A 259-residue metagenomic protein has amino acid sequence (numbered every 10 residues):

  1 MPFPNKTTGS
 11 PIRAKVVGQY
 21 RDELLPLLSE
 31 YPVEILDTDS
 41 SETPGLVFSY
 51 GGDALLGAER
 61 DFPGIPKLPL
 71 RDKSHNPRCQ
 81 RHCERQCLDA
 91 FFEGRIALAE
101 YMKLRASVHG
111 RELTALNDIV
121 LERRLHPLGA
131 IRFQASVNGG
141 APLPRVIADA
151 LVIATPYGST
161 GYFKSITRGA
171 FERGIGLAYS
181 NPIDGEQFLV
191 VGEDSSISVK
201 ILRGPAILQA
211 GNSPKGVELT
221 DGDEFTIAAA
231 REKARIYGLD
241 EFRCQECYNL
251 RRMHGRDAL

Functional and structural regions predicted by a protein language model:
P2-L36: Short, charged N-terminal beta->alpha structural module
K15-R21, S49-G52, D72: Structural motif
V33-G45: Short acidic low-complexity segments
G52-A54, K73, P156-T160: Short glycine-rich anion-binding loops that position phosphate/pyrophosphate groups of nucleotides and phosphorylated
A54-C83: Glycine-rich phosphate/dinucleotide-binding loop and adjoining beta-alpha-beta core of small-molecule
K73-D149: Catalytic core of DAGKc-family lipid kinases
L113, L121, N138-P142, F188-L259: ATP/nucleoside-binding phosphotransfer catalytic cores, i.e., glycine-rich phosphate-binding loops
P144-Q187: Gly/Ser/Thr-rich active-site loops/lids in small-molecule metabolic enzymes that frequently grip phosphoryl groups
